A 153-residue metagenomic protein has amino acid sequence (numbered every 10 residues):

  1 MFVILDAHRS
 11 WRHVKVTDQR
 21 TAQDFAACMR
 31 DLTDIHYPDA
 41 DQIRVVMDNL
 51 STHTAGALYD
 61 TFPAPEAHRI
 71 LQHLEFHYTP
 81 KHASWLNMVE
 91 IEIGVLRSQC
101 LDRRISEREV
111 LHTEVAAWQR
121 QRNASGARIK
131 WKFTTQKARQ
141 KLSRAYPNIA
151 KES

Functional and structural regions predicted by a protein language model:
M1-S153: Short functional hotspots at interaction and active-site rims
